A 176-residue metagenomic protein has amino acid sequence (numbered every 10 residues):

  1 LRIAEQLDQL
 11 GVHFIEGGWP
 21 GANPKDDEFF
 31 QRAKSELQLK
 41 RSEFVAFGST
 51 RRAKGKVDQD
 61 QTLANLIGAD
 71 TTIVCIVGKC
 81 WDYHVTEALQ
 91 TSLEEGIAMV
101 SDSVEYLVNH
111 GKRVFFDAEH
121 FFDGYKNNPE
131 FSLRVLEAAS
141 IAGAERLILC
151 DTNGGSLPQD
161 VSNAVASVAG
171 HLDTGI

Functional and structural regions predicted by a protein language model:
L1-I15, F30-L39, R52-G175: Alpha/beta enzyme core
G17-A22, F47-S49: Acidic/polar N-terminal loop/beta-strand segments that form early-domain functional surfaces
W19-R32: Conserved Radical SAM active-site core
K40-F47: A glycine-rich helix N-cap at a beta->alpha junction
